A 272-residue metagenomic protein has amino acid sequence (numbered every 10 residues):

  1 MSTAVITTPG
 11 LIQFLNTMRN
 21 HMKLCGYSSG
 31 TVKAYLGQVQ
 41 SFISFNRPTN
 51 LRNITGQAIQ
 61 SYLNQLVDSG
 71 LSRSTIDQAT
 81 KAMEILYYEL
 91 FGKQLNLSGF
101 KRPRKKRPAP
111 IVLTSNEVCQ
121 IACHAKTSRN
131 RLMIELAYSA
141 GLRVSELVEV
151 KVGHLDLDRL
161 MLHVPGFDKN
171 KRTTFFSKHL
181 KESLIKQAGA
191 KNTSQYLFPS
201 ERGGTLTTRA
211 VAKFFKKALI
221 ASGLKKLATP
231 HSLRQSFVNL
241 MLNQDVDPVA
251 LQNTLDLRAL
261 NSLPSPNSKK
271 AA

Functional and structural regions predicted by a protein language model:
M1-A272: Conserved catalytic core of the tyrosine transesterase superfamily
